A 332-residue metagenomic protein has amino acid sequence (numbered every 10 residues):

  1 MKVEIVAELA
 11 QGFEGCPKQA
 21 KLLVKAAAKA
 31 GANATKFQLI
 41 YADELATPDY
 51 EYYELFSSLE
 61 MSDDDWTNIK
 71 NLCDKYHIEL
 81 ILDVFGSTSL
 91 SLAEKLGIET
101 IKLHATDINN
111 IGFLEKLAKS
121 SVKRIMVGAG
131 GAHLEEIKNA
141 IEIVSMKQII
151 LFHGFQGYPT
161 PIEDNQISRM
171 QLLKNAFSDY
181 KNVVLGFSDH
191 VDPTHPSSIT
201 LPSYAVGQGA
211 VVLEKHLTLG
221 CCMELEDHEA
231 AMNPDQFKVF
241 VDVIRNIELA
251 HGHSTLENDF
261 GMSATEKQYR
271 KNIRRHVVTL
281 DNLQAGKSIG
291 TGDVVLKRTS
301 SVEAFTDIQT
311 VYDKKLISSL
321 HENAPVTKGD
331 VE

Functional and structural regions predicted by a protein language model:
M1-E332: Catalytic cores and adjacent flexible loops of soluble metabolic enzymes that perform enolate/carbanion chemistry on
